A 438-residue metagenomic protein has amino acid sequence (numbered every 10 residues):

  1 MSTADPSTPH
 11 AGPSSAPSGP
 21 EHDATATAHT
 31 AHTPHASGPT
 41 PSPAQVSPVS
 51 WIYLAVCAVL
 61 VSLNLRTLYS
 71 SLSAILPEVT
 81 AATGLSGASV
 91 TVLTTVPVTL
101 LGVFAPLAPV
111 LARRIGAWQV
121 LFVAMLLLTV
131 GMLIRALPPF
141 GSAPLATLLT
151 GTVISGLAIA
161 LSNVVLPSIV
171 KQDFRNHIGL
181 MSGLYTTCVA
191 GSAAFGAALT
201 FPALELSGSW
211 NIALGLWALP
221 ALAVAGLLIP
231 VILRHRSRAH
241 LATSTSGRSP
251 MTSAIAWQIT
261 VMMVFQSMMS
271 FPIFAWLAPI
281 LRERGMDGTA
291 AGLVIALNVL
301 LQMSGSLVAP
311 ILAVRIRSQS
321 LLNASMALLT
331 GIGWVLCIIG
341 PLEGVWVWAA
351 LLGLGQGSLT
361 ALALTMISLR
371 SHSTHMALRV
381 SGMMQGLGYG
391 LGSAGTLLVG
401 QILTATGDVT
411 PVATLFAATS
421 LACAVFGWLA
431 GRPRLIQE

Functional and structural regions predicted by a protein language model:
S70, V98-P106, A194, V299-L307 (+1 more regions): Residue-level signature of mid-helix packing/kink "hotspots" within the transmembrane helices of 12-pass Major
L72-S73, A254-S306, P310: Extracytoplasmic gate region of multi-pass secondary transporters
V103-L145: Conserved MFS/SLC helix-loop-helix module at the cytosolic interface between two early adjacent transmembrane helices
G151-T187: Cytoplasmic helix-loop-helix junction between adjacent transmembrane helices in 12-TM secondary transporters
L161-F174, S358-H372: Intracellular juxtamembrane helix-capping segments at the cytosolic ends of symmetry-related transmembrane helices
N176-H177, L184-L233: Helix-loop-helix hairpin linking two adjacent transmembrane segments in secondary transporters
S318-A363: C-terminal transmembrane helical hairpin of 12-TM major facilitator-type secondary transporters
T374-V409, F416, G427: A late C-terminal transmembrane helix in Major Facilitator Superfamily
